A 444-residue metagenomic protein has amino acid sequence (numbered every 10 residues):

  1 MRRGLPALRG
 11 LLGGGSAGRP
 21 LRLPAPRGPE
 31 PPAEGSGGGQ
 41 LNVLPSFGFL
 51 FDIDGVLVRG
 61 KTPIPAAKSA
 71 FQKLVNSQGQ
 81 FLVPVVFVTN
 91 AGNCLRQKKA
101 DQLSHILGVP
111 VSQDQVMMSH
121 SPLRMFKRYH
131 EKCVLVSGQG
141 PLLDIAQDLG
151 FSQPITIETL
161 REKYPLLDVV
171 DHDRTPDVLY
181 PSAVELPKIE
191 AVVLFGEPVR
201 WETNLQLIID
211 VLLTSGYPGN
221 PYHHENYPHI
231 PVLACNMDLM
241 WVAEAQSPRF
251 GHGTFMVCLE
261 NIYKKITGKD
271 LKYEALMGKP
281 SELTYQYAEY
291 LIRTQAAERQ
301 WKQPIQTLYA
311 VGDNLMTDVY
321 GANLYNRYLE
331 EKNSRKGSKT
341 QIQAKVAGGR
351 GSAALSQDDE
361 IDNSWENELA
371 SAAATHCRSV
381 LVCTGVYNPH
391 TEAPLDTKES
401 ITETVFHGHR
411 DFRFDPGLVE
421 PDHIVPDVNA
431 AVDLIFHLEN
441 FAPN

Functional and structural regions predicted by a protein language model:
R2-N444: HAD-like aspartate-dependent phosphatase fold
